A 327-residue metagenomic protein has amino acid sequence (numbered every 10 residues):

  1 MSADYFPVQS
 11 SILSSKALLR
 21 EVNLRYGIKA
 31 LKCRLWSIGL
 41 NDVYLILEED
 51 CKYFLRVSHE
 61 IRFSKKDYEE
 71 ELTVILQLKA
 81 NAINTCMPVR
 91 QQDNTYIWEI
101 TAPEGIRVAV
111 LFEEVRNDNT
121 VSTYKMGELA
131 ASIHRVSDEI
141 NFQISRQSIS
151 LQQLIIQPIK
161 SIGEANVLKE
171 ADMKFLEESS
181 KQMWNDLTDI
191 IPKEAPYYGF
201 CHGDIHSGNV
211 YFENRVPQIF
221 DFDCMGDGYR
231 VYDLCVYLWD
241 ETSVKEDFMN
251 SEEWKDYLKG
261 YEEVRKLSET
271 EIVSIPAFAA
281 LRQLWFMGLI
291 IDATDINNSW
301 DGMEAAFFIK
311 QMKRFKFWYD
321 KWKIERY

Functional and structural regions predicted by a protein language model:
M1-Q92, N214, R326: Conserved NTP-binding catalytic cores of kinases and kinase-like/nucleotidyltransferase enzymes across multiple kinase
G39-D50, F54-L55, P88, N185-Y232: Active-site acidic catalytic loop and adjacent metal/ATP-binding pocket of ATP-dependent phosphoryl transfer enzymes
E48-I144: ATP-binding pocket architecture of kinase catalytic cores
E60, N94, G105-V121, I159-V167 (+1 more regions): A glycine-centered beta->alpha junction motif in the catalytic cores of kinase/phosphotransferase enzymes
N119-K174, Y198, G302: A cross-family kinase active-site recognition segment
V231-K266, A280-N297: Active-site activation/catalytic loop segments of kinase-like enzymes and analogous catalytic loops in related
L267-A279: All-alpha amphipathic helical-bundle segments outside canonical DNA-binding/catalytic cores that form hydrophobic
F286-Y327: ATP/Mg2+ or Mg2+-diphosphate-binding catalytic cores that bind nucleotide phosphates or diphosphates via glycine-rich
